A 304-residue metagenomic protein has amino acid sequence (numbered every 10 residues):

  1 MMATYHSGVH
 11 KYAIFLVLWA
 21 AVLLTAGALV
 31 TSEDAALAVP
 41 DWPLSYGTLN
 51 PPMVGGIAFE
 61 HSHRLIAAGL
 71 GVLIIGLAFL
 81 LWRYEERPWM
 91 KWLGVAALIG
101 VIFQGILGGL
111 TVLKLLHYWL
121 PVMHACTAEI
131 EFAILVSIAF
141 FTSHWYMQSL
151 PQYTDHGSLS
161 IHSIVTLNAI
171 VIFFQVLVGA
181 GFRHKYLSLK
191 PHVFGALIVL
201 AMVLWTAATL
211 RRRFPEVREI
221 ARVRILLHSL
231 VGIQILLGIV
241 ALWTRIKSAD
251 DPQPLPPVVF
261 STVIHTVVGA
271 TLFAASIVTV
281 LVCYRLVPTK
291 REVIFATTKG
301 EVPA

Functional and structural regions predicted by a protein language model:
M1-A304: Polytopic transmembrane helical bundles with strong interfacial aromatic enrichment
